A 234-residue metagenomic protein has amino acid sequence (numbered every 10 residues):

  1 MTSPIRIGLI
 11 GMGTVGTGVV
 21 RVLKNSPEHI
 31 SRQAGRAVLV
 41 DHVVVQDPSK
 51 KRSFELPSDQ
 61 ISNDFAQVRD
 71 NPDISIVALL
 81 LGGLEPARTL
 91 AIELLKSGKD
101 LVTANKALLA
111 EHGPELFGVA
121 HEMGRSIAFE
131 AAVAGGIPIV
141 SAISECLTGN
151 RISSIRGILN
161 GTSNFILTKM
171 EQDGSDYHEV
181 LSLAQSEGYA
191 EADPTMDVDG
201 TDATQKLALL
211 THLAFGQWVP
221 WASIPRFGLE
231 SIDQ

Functional and structural regions predicted by a protein language model:
M1-S97: N-terminal glycine-/serine-/threonine-rich beta1-alpha1-beta2 phosphate-ribose binding loop of Rossmann-like
V20-R21, F54-L56, G113-L116, P138-E145 (+1 more regions): Short acidic, glycine/serine/threonine-rich loops at helix termini
G82-L84, A132, N160: Short glycine-rich anion-binding loops that position phosphate/pyrophosphate groups of nucleotides and phosphorylated
P86-K96, K106-S144: Rossmann-fold NAD(P)-binding glycine/threonine-rich loop
L101-V102: A short hydrophobic/small-residue beta-strand
I139-I152, S163-H178, Q205-V219: Oxidoreductase and adenylate-handling cofactor-binding alpha/beta cores
I152-S163, P225, L229: NAD(P)-dependent dehydrogenases' Rossmann-like dinucleotide-binding region
E179-Q234: Substrate-binding/catalytic subdomain of NAD(P)-dependent oxidoreductase enzymes
